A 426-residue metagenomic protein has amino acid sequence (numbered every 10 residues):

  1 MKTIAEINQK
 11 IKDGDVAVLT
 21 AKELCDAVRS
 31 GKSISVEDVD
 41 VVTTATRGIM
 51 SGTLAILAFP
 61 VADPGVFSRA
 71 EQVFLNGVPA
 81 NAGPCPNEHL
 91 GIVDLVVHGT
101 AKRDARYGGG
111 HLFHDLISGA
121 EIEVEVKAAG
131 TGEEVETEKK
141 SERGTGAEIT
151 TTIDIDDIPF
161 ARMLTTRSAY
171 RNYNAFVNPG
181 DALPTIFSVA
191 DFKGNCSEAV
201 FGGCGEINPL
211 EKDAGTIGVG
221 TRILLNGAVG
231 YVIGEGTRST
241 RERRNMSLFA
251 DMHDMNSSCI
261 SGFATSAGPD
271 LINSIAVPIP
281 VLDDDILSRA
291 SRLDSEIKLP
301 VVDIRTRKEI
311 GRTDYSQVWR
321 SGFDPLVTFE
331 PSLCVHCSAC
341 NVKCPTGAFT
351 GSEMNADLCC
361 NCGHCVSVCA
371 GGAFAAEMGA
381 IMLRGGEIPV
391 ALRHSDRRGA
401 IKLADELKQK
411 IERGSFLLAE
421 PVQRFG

Functional and structural regions predicted by a protein language model:
M1-R29: Alpha/propeptide regions of enzymes that mature by internal proteolysis
Q9-I11, R47-S51, A105, S141-E142 (+4 more regions): Solvent-exposed alpha-helices and their adjacent loops that cap or buttress functional pockets in soluble metabolic
E23-A62: Translation machinery proteins
S51-T53, F67-R69, K408-K410, F416-L417: Eukaryotic nuclear, charge-biased low-complexity tracts
G52-L164: A generic, well-ordered mixed alpha/beta core segment in the N-terminal half of proteins
F113, A120-I286, R292-L293: Long, hydrophobic alpha/beta structural blocks
M246, D251-K343, G347, A391 (+1 more regions): Ferredoxin-type iron-sulfur electron-transfer modules and their immediate structural context
V335-N355, H364-I381: Iron-sulfur cluster-binding cysteine motifs and their immediate structural context in ferredoxin-like electron-transfer
